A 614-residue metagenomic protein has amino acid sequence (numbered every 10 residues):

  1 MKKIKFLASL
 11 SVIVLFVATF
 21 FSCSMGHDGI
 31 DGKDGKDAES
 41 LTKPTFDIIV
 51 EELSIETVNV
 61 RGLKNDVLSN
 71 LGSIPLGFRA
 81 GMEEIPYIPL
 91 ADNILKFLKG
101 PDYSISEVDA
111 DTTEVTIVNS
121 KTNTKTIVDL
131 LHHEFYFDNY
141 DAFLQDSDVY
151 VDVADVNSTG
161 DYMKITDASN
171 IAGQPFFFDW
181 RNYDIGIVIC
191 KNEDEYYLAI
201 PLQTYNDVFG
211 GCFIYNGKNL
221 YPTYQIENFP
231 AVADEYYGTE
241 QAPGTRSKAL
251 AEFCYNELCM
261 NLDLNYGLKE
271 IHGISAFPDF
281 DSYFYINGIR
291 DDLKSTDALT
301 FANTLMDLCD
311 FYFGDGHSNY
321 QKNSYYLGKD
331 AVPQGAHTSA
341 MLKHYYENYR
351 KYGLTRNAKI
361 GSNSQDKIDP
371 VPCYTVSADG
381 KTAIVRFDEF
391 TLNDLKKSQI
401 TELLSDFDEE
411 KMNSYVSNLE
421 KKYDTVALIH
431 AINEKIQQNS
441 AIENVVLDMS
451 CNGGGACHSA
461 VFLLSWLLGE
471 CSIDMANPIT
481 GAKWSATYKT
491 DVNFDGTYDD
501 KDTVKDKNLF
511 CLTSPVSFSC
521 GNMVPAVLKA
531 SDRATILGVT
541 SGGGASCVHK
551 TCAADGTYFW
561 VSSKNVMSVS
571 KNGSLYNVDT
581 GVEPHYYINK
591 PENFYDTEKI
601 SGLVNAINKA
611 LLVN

Functional and structural regions predicted by a protein language model:
M1-L10: Bacterial N-terminal signal peptides that target proteins for export
A18-S22: C-terminal motif of bacterial Sec signal peptides marking the signal peptidase cleavage site
S24-L41: Collagen/collagen-like triple-helix recognition
K43-P75, G173-D179: Eukaryote-biased recognition of intrinsically disordered, low-complexity regulatory segments
G72-V108, Y183-T204, F209-N216: Extracytoplasmic Gram-positive cell-surface binding/anchoring modules and repeats
L98-E114, F209-N219, F518, D532-A545: Short, well-structured beta-strand/strand-turn elements
N119-N123, H132-V445, M449-G453, S472 (+3 more regions): Flexible, low-complexity junctional segments that flank or bridge functional domains
E235-P243, E252-Y255, C259, D379-G380 (+4 more regions): C-terminal "post-core" interaction segments
